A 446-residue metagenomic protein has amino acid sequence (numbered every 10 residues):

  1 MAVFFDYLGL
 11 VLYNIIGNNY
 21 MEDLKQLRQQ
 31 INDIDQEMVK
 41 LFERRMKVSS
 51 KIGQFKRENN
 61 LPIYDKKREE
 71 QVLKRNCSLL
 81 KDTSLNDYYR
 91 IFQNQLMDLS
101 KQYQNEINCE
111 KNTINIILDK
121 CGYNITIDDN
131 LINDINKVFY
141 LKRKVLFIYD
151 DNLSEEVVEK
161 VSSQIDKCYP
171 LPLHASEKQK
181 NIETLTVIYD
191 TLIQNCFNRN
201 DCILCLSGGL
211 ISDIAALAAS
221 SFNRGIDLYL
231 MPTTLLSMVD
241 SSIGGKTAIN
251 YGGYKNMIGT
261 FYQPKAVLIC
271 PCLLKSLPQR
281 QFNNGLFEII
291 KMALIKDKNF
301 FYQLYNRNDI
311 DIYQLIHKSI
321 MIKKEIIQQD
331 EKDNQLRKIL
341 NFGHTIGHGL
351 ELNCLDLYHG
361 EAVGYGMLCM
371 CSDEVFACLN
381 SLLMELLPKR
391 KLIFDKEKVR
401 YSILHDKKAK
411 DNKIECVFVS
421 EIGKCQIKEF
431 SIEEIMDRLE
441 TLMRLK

Functional and structural regions predicted by a protein language model:
M1-Y20: N-terminal amphipathic/basic-hydrophobic helices that include classical n-h-c signal peptides and signal-anchor
I16, Y20-C109: Domain-level signature for soluble enzymes in the chorismate/prephenate branch of the shikimate pathway
E110-C202: ATP/NTP phosphate-donor binding region
N112, F287-I289, F376-K446: C-terminal charged capping/lid subdomain of soluble metabolic enzymes
L210-L217, M238, G349: Short glycine/serine/threonine-rich phosphate/pyrophosphate-binding segments that cradle anionic phosphate groups
I214-G225, N353-D356, S372-D373: Alpha-helix C-terminal capping segments
L217-R307: A glycine/threonine-rich phosphate-anchoring loop and its flanking beta-alpha core in nucleotide/phosphate-binding
Y302-K398: Active-site segments that bind and position negatively charged phosphate/pyrophosphate groups
